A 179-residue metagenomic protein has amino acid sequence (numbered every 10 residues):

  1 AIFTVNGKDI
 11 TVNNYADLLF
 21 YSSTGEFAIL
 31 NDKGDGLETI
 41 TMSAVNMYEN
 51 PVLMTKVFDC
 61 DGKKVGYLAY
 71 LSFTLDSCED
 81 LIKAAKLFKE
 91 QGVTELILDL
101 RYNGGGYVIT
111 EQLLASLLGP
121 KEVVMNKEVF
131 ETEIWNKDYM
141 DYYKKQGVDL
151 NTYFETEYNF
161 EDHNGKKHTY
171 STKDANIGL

Functional and structural regions predicted by a protein language model:
A1-G104, I109-T132, N136-K144, V148-D149: Flexible, low-complexity junctional segments that flank or bridge functional domains
L96-L98, N176-L179: Hydrophobic beta-strand segments of well-ordered beta-sheets in folded domains
T132-G178: Surface-exposed intrinsically disordered loops and tails
